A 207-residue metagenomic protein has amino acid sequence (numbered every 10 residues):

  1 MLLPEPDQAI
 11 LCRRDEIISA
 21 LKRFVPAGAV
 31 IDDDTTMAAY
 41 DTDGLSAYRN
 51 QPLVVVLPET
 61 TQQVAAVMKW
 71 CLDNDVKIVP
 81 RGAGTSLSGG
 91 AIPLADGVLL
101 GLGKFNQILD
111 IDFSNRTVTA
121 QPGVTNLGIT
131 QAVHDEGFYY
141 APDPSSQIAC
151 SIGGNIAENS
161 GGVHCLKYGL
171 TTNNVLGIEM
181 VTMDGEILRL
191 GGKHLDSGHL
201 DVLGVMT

Functional and structural regions predicted by a protein language model:
M1-K69, T85-R116, S145, Y168: N-terminal flexible segment immediately upstream of the FAD-binding catalytic core in FAD-dependent oxidoreductases
R23-F24, D73, D135: Residues at alpha-helix termini
L72-N74, R81-A83, C150, N174: Short, basic and Ser/Thr-rich N-terminal targeting/leader segments
V76-K77, Y139: Residue-level detector of anion-binding/catalytic polar loops
V79-G82, G90, Q121, D143: Structural motif
Q107-I111, T117-T207: FAD-binding subdomain of flavoenzyme oxidoreductases
